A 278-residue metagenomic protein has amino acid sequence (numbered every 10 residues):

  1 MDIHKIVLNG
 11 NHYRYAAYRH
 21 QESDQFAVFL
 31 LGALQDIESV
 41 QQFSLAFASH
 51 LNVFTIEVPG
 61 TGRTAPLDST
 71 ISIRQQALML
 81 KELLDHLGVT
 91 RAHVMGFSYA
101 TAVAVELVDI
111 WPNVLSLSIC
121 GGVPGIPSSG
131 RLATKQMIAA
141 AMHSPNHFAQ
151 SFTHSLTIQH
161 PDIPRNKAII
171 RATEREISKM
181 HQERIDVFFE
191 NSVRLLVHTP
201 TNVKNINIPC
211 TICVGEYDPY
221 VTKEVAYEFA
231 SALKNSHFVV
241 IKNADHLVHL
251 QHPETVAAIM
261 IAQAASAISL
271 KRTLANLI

Functional and structural regions predicted by a protein language model:
N11-A65: Conserved HGGG/HGGXW glycine-rich cap/lid loop of the alpha/beta-hydrolase fold
F54-M95, A258: Active-site loop/oxyanion-hole signature of alpha/beta-hydrolase fold enzymes
G96-A100, A104: Gly/Ala-rich beta-loop-alpha elbow adjacent to hydrolase catalytic centers
V105, D109, S116-P145: Flexible "cap/lid" loop of the alpha/beta hydrolase fold
S128-G130, H147-K204: Conserved alpha/beta-hydrolase catalytic His-Asp/Glu region
I206, I212-V214, D218: Short beta-strand/loop motif that positions the catalytic acidic residue of the alpha/beta-hydrolase fold
P219-V225: Conserved alpha/beta-hydrolase "acid-adjacent" motif
S236-I278: Catalytic active-site module of serine/aspartate enzymes centered on a nucleophile-bearing elbow/loop
